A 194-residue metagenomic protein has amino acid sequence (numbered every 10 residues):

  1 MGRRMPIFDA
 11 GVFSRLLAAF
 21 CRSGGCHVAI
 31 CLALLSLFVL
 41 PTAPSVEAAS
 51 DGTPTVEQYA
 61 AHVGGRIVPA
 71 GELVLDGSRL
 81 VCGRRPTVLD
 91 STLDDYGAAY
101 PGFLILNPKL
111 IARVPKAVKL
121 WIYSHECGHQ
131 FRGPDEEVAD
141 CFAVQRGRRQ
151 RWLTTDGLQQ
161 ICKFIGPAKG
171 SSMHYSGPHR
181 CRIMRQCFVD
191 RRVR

Functional and structural regions predicted by a protein language model:
M1-S23: N-terminal secretory signal peptides that target proteins for export/translocation
V28-P41: Bacterial N-terminal signal peptides
S45-A48: Boundary at the C-terminal end of the N-terminal hydrophobic targeting segment
L73-G102: Catalytic zinc-binding patch centered on the HExxH motif and its immediate surroundings that defines zinc-dependent
L106-W121: Short pre-active-site segment immediately N-terminal to the catalytic Zn-binding motif
W121-Q130, D140: Active-site recognition of the HExxH zinc-binding catalytic motif
P134-Q150: An active-site-proximal "capping" alpha-helix that borders the catalytic cofactor pocket
W152-R194: Long, well-structured alpha-helical subdomains associated with metal-dependent extracellular/ecto-lumenal hydrolases
